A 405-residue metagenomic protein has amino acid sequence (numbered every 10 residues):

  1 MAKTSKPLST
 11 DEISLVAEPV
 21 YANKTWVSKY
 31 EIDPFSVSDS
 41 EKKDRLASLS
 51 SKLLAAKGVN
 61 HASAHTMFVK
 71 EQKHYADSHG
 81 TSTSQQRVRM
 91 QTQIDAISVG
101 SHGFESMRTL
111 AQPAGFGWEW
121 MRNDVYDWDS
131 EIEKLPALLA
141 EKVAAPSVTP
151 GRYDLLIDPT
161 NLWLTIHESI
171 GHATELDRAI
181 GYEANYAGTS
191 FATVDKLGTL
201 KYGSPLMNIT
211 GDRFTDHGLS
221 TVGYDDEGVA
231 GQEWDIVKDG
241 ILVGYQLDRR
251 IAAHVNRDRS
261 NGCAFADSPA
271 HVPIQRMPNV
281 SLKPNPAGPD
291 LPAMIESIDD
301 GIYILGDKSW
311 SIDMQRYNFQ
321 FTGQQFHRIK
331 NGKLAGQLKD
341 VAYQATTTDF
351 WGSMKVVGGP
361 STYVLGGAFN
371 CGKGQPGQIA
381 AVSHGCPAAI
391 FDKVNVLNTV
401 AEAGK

Functional and structural regions predicted by a protein language model:
M1-Q232, K238-I241, N331-K333, C371-K373 (+1 more regions): Active-site bordering "gate/hinge" segments that shape substrate access to catalytic or cofactor-binding pockets
A173, A184-K405: Dual-mode signal for accessory low-complexity, basic/Gly-rich regions
